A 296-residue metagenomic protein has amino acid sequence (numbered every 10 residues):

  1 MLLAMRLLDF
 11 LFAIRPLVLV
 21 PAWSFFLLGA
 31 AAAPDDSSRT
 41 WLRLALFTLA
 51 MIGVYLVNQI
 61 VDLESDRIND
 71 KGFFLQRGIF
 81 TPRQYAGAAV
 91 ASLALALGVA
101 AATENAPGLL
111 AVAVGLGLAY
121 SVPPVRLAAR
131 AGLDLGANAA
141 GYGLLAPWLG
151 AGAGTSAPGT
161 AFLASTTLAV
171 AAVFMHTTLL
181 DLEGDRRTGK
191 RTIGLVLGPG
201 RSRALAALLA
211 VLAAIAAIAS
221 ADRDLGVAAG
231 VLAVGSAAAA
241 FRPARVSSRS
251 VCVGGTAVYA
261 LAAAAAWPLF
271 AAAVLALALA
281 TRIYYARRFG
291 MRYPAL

Functional and structural regions predicted by a protein language model:
M1-L296: Multi-pass alpha-helical membrane architecture of UbiA-family and related isoprenoid/lipid prenyltransferases
